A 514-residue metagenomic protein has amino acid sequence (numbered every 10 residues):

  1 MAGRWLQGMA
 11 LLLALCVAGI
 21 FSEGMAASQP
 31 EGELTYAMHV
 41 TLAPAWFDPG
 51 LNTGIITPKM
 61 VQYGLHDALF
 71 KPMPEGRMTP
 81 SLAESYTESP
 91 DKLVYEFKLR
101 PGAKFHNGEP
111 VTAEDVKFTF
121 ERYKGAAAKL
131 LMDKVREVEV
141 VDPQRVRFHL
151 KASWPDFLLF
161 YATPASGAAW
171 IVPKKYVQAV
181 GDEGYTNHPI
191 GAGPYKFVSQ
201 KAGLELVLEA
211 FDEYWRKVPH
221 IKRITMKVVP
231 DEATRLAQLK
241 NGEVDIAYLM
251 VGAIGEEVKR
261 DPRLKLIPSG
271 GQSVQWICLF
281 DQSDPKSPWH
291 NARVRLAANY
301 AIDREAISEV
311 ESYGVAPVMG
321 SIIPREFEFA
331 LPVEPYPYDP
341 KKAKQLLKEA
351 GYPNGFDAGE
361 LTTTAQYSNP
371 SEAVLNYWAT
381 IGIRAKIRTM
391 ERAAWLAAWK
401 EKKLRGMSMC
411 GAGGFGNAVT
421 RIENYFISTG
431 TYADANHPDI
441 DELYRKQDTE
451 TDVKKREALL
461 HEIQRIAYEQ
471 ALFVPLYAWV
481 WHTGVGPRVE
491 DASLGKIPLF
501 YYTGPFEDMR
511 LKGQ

Functional and structural regions predicted by a protein language model:
A37-P90, E121, I190-G191: N-terminal lobe/hinge region of extracytoplasmic solute-binding protein
M38, K201, V274-Q275, A301-L331 (+2 more regions): Detector for C-terminal structural segments
T41-K59, L82-A83, E109, F157-G167 (+4 more regions): A structural "hinge/loop" feature
Y63, P74-R77, P164-P219, R223 (+3 more regions): Gly/Pro-rich hinge or "lid" segments in bacterial periplasmic/extracellular proteins
E84-A127, V141, R147-H149, R235-Q238 (+1 more regions): Aromatic- and charge-enriched surface segment that lines or borders ligand/interaction sites
T87, K98, L130-Y176: Surface-exposed binding/hinge segments that line and control ligand-binding clefts or catalytic entry sites
R100, R122, F211-E257, R384-K386: Ligand-site clamp/hinge motif
P285, H290-A292, P317-E349, Y367-N369: Structural transition elements
